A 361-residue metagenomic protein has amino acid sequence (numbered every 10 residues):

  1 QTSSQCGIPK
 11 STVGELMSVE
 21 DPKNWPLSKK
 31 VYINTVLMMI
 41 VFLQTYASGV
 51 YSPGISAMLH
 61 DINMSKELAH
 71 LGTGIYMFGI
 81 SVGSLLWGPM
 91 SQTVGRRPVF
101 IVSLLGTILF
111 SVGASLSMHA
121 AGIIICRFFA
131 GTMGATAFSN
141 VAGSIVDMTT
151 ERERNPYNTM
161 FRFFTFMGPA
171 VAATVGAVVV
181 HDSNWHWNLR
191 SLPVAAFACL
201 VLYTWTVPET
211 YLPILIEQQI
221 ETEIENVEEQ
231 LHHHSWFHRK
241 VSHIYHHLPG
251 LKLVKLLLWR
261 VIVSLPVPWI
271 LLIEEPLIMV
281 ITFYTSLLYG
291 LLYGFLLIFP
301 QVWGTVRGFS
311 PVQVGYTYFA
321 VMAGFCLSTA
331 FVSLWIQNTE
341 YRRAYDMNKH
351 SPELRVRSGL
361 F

Functional and structural regions predicted by a protein language model:
Q1-A47, H60: Cytosolic juxtamembrane N-terminal segment immediately preceding the first transmembrane helix of multi-pass
E20-S28, R154, H181-E274, A330-S351: Central mid-sequence intracellular linker of multi-pass
A47, I62-N63, L86, V94-G95 (+3 more regions): Helix-breaking motifs and short loop linkers at transmembrane-helix boundaries and internal kinks in secondary membrane
S52, V263-T329: Extracytoplasmic gate region of multi-pass secondary transporters
M58-L59, M90-S91, A114, I123 (+3 more regions): Interfacial helix-cap and linker-helix signal at transmembrane-aqueous boundaries of multi-pass secondary transporters
V82-A121: Conserved MFS/SLC helix-loop-helix module at the cytosolic interface between two early adjacent transmembrane helices
L116-R127, R343-F361: Helix-loop junctions at membrane interfaces in 12-TM secondary transporters
C126-T165: Cytoplasmic helix-loop-helix junction between adjacent transmembrane helices in 12-TM secondary transporters
